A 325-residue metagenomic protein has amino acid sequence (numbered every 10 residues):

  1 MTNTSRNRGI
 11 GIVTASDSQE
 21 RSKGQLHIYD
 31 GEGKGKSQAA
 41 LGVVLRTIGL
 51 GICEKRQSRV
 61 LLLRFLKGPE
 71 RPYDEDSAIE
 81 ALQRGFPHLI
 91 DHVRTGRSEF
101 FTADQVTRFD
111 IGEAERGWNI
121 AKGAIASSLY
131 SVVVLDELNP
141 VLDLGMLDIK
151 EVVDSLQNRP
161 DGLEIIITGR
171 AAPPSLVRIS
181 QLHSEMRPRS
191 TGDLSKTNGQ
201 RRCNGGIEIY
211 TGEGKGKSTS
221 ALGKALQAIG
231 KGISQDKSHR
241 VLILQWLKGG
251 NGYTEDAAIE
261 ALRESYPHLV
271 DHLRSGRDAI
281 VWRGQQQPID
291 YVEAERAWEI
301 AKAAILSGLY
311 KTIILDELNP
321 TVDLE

Functional and structural regions predicted by a protein language model:
M1-Q25, N198-I207: Extreme N-terminal, non-catalytic leader segments that precede Walker-type/kinase nucleotide-binding cores
R6-G9, I120, E137-V141: Short acidic/polar alpha-helix capping motifs at helix-coil junctions
S22-A126, G206-S307: Conserved P-loop
R64, R94, E137, G169-R170 (+2 more regions): Short secondary-structure boundary segments
F100, R108, G123-L129, L138-G199 (+4 more regions): Replace "adjacent to P-loop NTPase cores in ATP/GTP-dependent enzymes" with "adjacent to NTP-binding cores
